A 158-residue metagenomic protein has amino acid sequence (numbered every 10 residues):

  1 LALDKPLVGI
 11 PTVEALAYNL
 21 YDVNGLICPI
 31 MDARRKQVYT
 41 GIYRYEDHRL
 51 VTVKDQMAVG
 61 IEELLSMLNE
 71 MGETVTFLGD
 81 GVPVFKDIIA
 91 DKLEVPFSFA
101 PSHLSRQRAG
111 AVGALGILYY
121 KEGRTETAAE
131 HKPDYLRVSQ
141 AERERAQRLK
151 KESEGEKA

Functional and structural regions predicted by a protein language model:
L1-K5: DPxDG-like acidic metal-binding loop motif
P6-R106, K121: Surface "functional belts" at beta-alpha junctions
S98-A158: Acyltransferase
